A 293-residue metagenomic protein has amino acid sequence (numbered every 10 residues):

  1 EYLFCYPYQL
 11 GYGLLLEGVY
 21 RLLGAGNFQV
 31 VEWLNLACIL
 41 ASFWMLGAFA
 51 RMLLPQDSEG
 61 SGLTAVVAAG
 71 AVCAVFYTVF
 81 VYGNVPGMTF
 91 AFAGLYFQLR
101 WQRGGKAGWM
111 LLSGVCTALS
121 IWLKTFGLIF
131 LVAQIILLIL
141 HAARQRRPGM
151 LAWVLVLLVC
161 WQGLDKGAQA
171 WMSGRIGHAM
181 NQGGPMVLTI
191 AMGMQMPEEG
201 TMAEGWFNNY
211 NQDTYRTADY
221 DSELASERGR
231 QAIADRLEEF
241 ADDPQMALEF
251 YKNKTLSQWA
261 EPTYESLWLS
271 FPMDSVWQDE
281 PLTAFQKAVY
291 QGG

Functional and structural regions predicted by a protein language model:
Y2-L10, L14, L22-A41, Q291-G292: Loop-to-helix entry region of an early transmembrane alpha helix in multi-pass inner-membrane enzymes
W33-P55, A93: Transmembrane-helix motifs of polytopic, lipid-linked glycan transferases
N35, L63-V72, Y96, T117 (+1 more regions): Short helix- or helix-capping micro-motifs that position conserved polar/aromatic residues at function-defining sites
L54, G94-M110, L140-A142: Membrane-interface transmembrane helices that cradle and orient dolichyl/undecaprenyl
E59-A65, R100-A118, P148-A152: Short hydrophobic alpha-helices at membrane interfaces in multi-pass membrane enzymes
F76-G87: Short acidic/glycine- and proline-prone juxtamembrane loop motifs at membrane-interface regions of multi-pass membrane
W109-K124, Q134-I135, W153-W161: Membrane-interface alpha helices of multi-pass inner-membrane proteins
S173-S275: Membrane-proximal stem/loop segments at transmembrane-domain junctions that anchor or position
